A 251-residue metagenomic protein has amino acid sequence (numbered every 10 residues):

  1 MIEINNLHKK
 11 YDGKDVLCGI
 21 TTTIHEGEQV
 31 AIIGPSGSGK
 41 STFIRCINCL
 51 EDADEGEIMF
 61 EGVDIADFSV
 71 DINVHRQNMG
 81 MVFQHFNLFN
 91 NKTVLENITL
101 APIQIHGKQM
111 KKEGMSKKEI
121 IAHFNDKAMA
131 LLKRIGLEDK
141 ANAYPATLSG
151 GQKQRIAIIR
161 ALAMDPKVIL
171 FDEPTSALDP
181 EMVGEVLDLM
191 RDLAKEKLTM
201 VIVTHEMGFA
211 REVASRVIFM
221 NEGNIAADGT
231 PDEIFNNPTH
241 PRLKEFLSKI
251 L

Functional and structural regions predicted by a protein language model:
M1-I2, L251: Absolute protein N-terminus
I2-I4, H8-P231: ABC family nucleotide-binding domain
F219-E222, D228, D232-L251: C-terminal boundary and immediately downstream tail of ABC-type ATPase nucleotide-binding domains
